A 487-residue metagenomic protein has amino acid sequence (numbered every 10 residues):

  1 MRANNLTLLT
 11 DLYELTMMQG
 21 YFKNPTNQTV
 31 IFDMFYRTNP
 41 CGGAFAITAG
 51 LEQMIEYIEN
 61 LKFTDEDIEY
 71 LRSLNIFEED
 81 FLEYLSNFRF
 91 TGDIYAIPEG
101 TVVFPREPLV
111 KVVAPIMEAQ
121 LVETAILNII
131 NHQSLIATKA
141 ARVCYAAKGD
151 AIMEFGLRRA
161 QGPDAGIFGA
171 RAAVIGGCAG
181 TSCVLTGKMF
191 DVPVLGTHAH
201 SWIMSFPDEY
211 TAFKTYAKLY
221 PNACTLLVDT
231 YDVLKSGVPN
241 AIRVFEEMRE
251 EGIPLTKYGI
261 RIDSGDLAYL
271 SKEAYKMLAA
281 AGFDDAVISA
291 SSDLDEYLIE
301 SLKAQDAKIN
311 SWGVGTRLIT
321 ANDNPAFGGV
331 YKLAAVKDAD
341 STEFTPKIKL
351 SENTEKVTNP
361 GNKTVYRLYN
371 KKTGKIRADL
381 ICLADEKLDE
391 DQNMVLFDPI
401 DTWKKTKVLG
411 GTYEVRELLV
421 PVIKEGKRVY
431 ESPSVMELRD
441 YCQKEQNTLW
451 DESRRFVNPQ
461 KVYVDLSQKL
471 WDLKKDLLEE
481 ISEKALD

Functional and structural regions predicted by a protein language model:
M1-N222, E250, T256, K332-D487: Ordered alpha/beta subdomains of enzyme catalytic regions
S201-C382: Glycine-rich phosphate/ribose-binding loops and adjacent secondary-structure elements that form binding surfaces
